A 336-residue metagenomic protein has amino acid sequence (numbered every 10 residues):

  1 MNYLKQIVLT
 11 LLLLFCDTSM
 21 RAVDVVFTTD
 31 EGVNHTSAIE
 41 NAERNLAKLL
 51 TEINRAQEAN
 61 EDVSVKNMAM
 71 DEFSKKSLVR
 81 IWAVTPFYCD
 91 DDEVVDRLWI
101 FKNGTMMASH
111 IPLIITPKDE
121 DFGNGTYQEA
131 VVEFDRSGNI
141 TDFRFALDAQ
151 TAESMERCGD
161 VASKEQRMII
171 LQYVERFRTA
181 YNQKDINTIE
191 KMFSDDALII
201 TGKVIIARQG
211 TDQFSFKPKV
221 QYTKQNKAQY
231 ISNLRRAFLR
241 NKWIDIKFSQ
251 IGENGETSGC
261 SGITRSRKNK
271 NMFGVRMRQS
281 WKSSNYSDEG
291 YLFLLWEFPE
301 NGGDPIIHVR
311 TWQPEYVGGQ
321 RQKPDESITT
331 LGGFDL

Functional and structural regions predicted by a protein language model:
N2-T10: Sec-dependent signal peptide recognition, specifically the positively charged N-region followed immediately by
L11-S19: Hydrophobic h-region of N-terminal signal peptides that target proteins for export in Gram-negative bacteria
A22-E58, D62, G138-T179, Q183 (+2 more regions): Short, low-complexity N-terminal intrinsically disordered segments enriched in polar/charged residues
D30, S74-E133, D212-G290: Surface-exposed, charged secondary-structure patches
E43-V84, K184-Q209: Short, well-ordered alpha-helical segments enriched in acidic and aromatic residues
P112, E120-Q166, R267-L336: Short beta-strand edge/turn micro-motifs at domain boundaries
Q166-T223: Conserved small-residue-rich
